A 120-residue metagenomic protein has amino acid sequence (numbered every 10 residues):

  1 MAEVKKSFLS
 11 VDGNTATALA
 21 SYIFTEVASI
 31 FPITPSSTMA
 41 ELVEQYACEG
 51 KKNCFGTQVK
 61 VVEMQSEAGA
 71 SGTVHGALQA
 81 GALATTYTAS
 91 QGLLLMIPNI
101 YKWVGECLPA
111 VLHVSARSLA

Functional and structural regions predicted by a protein language model:
M1-A120: Thiamine diphosphate
